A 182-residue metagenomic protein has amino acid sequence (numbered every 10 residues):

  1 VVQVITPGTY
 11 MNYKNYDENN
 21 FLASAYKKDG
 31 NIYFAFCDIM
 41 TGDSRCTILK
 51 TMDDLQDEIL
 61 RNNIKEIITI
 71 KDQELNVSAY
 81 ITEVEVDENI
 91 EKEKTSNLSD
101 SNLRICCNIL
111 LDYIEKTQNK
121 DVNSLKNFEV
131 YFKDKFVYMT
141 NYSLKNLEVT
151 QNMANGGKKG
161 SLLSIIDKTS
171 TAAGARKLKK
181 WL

Functional and structural regions predicted by a protein language model:
V1-L182: Charged catalytic and DNA/RNA-contacting regions of genome-maintenance and nucleic-acid-processing enzymes
